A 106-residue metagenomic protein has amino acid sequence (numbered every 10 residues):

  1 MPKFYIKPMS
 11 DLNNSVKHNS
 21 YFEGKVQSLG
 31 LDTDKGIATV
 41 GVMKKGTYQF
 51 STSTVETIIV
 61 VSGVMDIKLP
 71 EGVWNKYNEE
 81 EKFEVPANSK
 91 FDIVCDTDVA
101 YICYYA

Functional and structural regions predicted by a protein language model:
M1-K35: A short, N-terminal "cap"/entry segment at the start of jelly-roll beta-barrel domains of the cupin/DSBH fold
Y21, Y48-F50, I67: Short loop/turn motifs at secondary-structure junctions and domain boundaries
D32-S53, K82-A87: Conserved short histidine dyad/triad with adjacent acidic residue
S53-D66: Short, conserved beta-strand element in jelly-roll/cupin
T57, V73-N75: Short, surface-exposed secondary-structure edge patches
P86-A106: Ligand-binding loop in jelly-roll beta-barrel domains
